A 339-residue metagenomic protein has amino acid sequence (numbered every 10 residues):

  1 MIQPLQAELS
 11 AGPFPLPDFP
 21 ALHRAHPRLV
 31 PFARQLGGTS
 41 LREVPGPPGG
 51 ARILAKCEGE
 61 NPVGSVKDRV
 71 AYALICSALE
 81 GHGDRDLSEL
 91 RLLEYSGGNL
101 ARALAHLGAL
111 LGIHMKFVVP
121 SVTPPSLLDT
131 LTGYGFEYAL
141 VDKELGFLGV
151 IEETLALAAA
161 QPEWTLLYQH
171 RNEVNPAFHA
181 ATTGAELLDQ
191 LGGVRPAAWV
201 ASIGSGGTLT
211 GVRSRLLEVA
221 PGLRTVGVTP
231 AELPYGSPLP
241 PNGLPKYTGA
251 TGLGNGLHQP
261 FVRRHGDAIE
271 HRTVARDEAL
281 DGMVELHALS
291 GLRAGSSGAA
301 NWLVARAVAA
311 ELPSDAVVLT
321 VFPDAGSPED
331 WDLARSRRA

Functional and structural regions predicted by a protein language model:
M1-A339: PLP-dependent amino-acid enzyme catalytic core
